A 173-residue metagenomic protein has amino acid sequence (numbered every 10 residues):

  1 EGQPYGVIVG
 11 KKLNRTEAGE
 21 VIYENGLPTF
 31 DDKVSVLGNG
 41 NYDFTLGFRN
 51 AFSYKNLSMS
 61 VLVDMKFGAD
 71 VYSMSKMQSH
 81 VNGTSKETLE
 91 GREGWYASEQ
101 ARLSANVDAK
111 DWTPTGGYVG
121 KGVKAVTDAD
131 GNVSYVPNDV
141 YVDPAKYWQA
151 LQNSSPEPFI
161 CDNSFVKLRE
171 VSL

Functional and structural regions predicted by a protein language model:
E1-S172: Outer/extracellular conduits and scaffolds centered on Gram-negative outer-membrane beta-barrels
